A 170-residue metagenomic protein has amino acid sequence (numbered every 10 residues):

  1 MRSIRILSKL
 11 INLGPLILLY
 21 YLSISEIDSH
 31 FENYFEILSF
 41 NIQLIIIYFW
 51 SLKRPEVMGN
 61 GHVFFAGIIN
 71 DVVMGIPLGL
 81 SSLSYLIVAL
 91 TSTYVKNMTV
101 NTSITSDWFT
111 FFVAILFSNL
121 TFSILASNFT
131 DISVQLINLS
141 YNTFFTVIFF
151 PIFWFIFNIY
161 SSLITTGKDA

Functional and structural regions predicted by a protein language model:
M1-A170: Terminal, non-globular segments
